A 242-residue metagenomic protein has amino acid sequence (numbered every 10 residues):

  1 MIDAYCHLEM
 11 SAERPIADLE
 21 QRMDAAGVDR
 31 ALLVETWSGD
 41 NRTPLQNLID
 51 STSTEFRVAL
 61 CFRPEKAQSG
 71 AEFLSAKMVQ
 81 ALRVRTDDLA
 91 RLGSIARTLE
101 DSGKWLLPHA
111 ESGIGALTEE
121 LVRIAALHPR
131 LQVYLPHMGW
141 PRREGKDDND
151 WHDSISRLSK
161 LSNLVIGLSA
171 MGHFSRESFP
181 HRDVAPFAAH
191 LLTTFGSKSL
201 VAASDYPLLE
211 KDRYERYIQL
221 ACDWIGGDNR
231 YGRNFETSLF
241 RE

Functional and structural regions predicted by a protein language model:
M1-S94, T98-S102, G115, R182 (+1 more regions): Mid-domain alpha/beta scaffold segments of enzyme catalytic cores
I2-L8, R14-R30, A189-H190, T194-V201 (+1 more regions): Mid-to-C-terminal alpha-helical segments outside catalytic/metal-binding sites
C6-H7, T36, M138, S204-Y206: Active-site metal-binding loops of divalent metal-dependent hydrolases
D18, P44-N47, S94, E120-R123 (+4 more regions): Alpha-helical elements of Rossmann-like donor-binding domains used by nucleotide-donor carbohydrate transfer enzymes
D40-R42, R142-E144, F174-S175, L209-D212: Short catalytic/ligand-binding loop motif for oxyanion handling, primarily in non-cytosolic enzymes, centered on
S51-T52, F73-V84, L107, D153-S162 (+3 more regions): Short secondary-structure transition/capping segments
L60-R63, V84, L135-G139, Y231-N234: A generic structural motif
D88-V201: Catalytic pocket-lining loop regions of alpha/beta-barrel enzymes, especially the amidohydrolase/enolase/GH5 lineages
